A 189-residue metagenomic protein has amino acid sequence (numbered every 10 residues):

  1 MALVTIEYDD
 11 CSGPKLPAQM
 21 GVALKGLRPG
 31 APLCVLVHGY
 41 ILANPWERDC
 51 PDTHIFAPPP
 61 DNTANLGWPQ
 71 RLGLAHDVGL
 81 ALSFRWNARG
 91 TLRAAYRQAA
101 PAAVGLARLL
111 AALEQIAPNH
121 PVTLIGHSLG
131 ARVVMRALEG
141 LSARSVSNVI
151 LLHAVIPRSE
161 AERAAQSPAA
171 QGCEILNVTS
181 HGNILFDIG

Functional and structural regions predicted by a protein language model:
M1-G26: A domain-start/cap signature at the N-terminus of enzymes
A2, C34, N44, D49-G73 (+1 more regions): Serine-dependent carboxylesterase/thioesterase catalytic core of lipase-like alpha/beta-hydrolase/SGNH enzymes
A23-R28, L113-A117: Surface-exposed acidic, glycine-flexible loop patches that form ligand/cofactor-binding and adhesion interfaces
G26-G30, A169-A170: Flexible, charged surface loops at secondary-structure boundaries
A31-Y40: Short beta-strand element of the alpha/beta-hydrolase
